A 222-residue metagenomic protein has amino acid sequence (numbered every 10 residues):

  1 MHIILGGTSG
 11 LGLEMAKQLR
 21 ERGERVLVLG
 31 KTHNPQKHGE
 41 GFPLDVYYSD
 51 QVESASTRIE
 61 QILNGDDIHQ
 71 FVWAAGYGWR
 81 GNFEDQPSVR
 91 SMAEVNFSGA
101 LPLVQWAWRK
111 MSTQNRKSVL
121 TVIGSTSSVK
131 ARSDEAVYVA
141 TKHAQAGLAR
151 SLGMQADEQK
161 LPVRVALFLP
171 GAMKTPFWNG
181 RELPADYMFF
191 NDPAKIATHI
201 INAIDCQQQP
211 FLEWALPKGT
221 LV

Functional and structural regions predicted by a protein language model:
L5, D67-G76, V122, A166: Rossmann-fold scaffold of SDR-type NAD(P)-dependent oxidoreductases
T8, G12-A16: N-terminal Rossmann NAD(P)H-binding glycine-rich loop of SDR-like oxidoreductase domains
H38-D50: Rossmann-fold cofactor-recognition segment
D67, G76-R90, D134: Conserved mid-core segment of classical short-chain dehydrogenase/reductases
V104, T141-K142: Active-site helix of classical SDR
S125: Residue(s) in the substrate-gating loop at a strand-loop-helix junction that position the organic substrate next
V163, L167-F168, L183-V222: C-terminal helical subdomain
